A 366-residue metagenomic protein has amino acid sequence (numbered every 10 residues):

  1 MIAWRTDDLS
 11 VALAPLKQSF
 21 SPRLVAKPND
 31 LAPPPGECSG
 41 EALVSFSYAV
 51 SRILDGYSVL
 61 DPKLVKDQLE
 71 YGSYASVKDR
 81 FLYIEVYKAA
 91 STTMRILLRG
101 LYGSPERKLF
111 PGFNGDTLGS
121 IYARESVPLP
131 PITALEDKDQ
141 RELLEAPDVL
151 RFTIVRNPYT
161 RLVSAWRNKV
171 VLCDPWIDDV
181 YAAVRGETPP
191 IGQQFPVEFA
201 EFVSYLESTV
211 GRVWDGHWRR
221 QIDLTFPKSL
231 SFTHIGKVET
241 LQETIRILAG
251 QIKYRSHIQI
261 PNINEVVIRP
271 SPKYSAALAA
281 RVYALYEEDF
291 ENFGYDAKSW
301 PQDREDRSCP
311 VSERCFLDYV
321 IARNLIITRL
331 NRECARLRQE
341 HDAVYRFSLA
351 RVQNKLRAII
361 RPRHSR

Functional and structural regions predicted by a protein language model:
I2-E340: Membrane-interface amphipathic segments in extracytoplasmic regions
Q339-R366: Helical coiled-coil/dimerization "stalks" and their immediately adjacent regulatory linkers at helix->disorder
